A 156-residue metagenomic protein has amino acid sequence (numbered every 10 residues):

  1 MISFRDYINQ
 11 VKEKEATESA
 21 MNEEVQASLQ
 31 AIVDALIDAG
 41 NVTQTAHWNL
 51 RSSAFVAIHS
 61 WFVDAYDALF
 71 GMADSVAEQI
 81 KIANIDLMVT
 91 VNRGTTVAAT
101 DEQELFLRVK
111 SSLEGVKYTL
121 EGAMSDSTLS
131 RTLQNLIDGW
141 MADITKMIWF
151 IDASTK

Functional and structural regions predicted by a protein language model:
M1-A27: Charge-dense, intrinsically disordered terminal/linker segments
M21-V33, E102-L105, V109: Disorder-to-helix initiation segments
L29, V33, G40-T43, H47 (+4 more regions): A structural signal for well-ordered alpha-helices, especially hydrophobic packing surfaces of coiled-coils
A39-D64, D86, T119-L133: Helix-loop segments that flank and shape redox-cofactor active sites
V56-V89: Conserved alpha-helical segments that form or flank metal/cofactor-binding pockets of metalloenzymes
R93-M147: Acidic/histidine-rich alpha-helical segments that form the ligand environment of transition-metal centers
